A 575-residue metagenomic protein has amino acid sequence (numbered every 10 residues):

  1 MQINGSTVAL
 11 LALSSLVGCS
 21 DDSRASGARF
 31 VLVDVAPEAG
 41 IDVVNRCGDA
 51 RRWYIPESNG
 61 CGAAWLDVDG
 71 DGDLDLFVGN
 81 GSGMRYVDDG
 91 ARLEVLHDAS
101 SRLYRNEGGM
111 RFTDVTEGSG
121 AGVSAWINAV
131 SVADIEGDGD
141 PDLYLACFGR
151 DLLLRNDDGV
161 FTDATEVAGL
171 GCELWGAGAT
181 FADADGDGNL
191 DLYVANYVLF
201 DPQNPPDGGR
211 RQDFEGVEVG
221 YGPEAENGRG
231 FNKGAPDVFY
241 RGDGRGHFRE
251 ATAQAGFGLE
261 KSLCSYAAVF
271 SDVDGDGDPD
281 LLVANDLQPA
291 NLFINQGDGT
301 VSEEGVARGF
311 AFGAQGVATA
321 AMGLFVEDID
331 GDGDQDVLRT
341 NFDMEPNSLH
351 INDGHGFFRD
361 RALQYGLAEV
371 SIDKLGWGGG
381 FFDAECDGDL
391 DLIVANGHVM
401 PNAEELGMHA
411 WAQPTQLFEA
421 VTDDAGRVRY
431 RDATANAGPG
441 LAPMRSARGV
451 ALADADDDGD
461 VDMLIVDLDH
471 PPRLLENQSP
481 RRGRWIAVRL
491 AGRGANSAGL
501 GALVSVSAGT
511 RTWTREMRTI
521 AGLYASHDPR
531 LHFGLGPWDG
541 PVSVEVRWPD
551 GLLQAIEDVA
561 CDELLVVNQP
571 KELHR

Functional and structural regions predicted by a protein language model:
V17-G18: C-terminal motif of bacterial Sec signal peptides marking the signal peptidase cleavage site
A28, E38-A39, D49, G366-I372 (+2 more regions): Gly/Ser/Thr/Pro-enriched helix-cap/hinge segments flanking short amphipathic alpha-helices
L32-V35, R111-G120, V160-L170, G246-G258 (+3 more regions): Blade-edge beta-strand/turn elements of extracellular beta-propeller and related beta-sheet repeat scaffolds
I41-G62, H97, S119-S131, G169-T180 (+9 more regions): Repeat-based blade/solenoid architectures
G60-G70, R105, W126-G137, P141 (+11 more regions): Beta-propeller blade termini
L74-N80, D138-C147, L192-N196, D276 (+6 more regions): Hydrophobic beta-strand segments that make up the repeating blades of beta-propeller and related beta-repeat
G79-L96, V198-N232, V394-A412: Short, conserved, GDST-rich strand-edge loop motifs in beta-rich repeat architectures
V115-V132, A146-A184, V194-G230, A235 (+1 more regions): Asp-box/WD-like beta-propeller blade repeats and closely related beta-sheet repeat scaffolds
